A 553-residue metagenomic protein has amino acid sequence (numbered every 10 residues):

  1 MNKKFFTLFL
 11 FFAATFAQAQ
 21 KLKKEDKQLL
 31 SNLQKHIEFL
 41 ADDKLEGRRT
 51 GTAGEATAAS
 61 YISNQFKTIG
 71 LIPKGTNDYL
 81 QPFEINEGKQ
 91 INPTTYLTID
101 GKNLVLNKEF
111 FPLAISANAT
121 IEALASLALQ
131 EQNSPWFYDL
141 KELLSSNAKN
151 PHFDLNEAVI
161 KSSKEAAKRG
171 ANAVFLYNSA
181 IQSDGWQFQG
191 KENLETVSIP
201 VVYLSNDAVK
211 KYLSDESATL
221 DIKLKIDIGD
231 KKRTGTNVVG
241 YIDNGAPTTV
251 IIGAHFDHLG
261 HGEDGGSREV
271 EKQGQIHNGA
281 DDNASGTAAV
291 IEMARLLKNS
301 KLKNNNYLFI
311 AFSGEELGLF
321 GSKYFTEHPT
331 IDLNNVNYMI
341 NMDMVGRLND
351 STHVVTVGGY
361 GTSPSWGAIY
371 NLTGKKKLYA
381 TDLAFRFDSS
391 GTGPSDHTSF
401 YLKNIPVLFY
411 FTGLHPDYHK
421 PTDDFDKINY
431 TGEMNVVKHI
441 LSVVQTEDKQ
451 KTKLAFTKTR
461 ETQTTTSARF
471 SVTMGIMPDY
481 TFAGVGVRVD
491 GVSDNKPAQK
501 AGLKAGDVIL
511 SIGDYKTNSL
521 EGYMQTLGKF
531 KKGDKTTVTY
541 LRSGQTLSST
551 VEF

Functional and structural regions predicted by a protein language model:
K21, T98-Q132, K191-G279, E292-R295 (+2 more regions): Soluble metallo-hydrolase cores and metallopeptidase-like ectodomains found primarily in the secretory/periplasmic
L22, Q28-A53, I69, G75 (+5 more regions): N-terminal capping segment at the start of a domain
D43-P151, A246: Noncatalytic luminal/extracellular "stalk/propeptide" segments of secretory-pathway proteins
V105-P200, Q275-H277: Extracellular/luminal Protease-associated
P112, G245-P247, L302, F312-T412 (+1 more regions): Metal-dependent peptidase/peptidase-like ectodomains
R295, N299, P416-T462: His/Asp/Glu-rich mid-to-C-terminal helical/loop segments that flank catalytic regions of hydrolases
K500-S519: Conserved PDZ fold ligand-binding element
Q525-F553: PDZ-domain C-terminal substructure recognizer with occasional recognition of PDZ-binding tails
